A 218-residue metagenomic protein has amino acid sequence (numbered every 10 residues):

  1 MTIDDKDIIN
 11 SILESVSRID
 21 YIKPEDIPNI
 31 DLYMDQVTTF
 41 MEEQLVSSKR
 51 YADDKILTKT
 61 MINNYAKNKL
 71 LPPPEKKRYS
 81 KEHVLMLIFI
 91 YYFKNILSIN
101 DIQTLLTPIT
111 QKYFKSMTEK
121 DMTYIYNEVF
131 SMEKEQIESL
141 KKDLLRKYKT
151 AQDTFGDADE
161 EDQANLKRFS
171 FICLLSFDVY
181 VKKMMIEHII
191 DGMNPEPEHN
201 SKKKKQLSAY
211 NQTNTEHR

Functional and structural regions predicted by a protein language model:
T2-K112: Basic helix-turn-helix/winged-helix DNA-binding cores and closely related short helical interaction motifs
P108-R218: Intrinsically disordered, low-complexity, charge-dense segments enriched in Lys/Arg and Glu/Asp interspersed
